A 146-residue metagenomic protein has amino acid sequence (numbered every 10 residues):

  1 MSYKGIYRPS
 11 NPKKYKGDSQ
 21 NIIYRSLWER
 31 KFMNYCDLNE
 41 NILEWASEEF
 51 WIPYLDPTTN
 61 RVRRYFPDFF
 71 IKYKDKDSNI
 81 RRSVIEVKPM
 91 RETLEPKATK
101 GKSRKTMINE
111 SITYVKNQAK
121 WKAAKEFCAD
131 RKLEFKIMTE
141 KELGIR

Functional and structural regions predicted by a protein language model:
M1-R146: Electrostatic, structured charged patches in enzyme active sites and in nucleic-acid/phosphate-binding
